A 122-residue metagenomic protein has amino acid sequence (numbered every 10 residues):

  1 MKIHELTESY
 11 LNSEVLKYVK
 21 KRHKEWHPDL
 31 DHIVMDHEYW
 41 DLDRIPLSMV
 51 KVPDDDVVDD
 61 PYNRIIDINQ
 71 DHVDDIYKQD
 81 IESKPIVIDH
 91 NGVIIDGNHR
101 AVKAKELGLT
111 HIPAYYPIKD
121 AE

Functional and structural regions predicted by a protein language model:
L6-I118: Short, charged/polar connector segments at secondary-structure boundaries
A121-E122: Short acidic DE-rich linear segments
